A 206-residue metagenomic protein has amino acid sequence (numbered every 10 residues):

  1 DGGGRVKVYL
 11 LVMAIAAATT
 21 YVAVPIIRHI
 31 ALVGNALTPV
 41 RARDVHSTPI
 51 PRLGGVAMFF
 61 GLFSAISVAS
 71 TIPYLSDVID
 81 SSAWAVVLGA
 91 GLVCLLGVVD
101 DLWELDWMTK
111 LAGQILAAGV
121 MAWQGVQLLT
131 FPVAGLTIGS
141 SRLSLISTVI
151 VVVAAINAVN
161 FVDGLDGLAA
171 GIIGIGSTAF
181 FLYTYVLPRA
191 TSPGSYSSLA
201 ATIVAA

Functional and structural regions predicted by a protein language model:
R5-A206: "…together with the soluble PPM/PP2C metallo-phosphatase catalytic core" -> "…together with the soluble PPM/PP2C
